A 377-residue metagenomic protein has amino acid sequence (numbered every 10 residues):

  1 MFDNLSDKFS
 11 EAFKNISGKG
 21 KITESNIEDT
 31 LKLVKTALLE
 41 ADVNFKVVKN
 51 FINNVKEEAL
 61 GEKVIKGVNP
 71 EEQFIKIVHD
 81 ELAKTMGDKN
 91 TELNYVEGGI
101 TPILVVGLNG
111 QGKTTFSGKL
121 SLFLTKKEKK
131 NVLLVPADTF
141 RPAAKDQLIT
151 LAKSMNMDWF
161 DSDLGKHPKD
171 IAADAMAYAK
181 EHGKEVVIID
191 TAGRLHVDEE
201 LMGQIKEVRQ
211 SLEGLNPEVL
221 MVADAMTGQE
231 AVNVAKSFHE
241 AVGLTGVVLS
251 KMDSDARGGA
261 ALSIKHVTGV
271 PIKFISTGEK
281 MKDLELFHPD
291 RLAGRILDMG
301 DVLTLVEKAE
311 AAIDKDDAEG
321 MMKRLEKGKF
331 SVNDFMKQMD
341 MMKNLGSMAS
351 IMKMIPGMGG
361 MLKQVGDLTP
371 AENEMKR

Functional and structural regions predicted by a protein language model:
F2-K19, T191, R291-R377: Long amphipathic alpha-helical segments used for membrane anchoring, targeting, substrate engagement, or oligomerization
N4, E11, I77-E81, K119 (+11 more regions): Alpha-helical scaffold segments in soluble metabolic enzymes
F9-A137, A144-T191: Primarily NTPase-proximal linker/entry elements flanking Walker-type ATP/GTP-binding cores
K19, N26, E92-E97, V106-N109 (+11 more regions): Replace "in large, NTP-powered and nucleic-acid-processing enzymes" with "in large, NTP-powered factors and other
T139-R141, L164, G193, T227 (+1 more regions): Short, glycine/acidic-enriched loop or turn micro-motifs at the edges of active sites
A172-M176, K180, K184, H196 (+1 more regions): Conserved phosphate-handling catalytic cores of large alpha/beta enzymes
